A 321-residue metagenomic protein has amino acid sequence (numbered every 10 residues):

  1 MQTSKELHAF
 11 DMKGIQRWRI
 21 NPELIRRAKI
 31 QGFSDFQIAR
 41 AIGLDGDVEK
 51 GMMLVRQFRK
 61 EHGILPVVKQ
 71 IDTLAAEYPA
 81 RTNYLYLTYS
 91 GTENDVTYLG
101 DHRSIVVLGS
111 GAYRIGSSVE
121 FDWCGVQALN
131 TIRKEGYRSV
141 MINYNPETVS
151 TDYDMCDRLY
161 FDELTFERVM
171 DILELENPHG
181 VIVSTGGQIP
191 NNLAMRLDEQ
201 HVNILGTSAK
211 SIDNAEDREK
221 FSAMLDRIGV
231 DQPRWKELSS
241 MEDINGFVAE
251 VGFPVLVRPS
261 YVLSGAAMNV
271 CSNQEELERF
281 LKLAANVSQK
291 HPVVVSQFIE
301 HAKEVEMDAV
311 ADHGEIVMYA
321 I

Functional and structural regions predicted by a protein language model:
E6-R27, F33-D45, K50-M53, E61-I321: N-terminal beta-alpha lobe that positions the nucleotide/phosphoryl donor in ATP/NTP-coupled carboxylate activation
